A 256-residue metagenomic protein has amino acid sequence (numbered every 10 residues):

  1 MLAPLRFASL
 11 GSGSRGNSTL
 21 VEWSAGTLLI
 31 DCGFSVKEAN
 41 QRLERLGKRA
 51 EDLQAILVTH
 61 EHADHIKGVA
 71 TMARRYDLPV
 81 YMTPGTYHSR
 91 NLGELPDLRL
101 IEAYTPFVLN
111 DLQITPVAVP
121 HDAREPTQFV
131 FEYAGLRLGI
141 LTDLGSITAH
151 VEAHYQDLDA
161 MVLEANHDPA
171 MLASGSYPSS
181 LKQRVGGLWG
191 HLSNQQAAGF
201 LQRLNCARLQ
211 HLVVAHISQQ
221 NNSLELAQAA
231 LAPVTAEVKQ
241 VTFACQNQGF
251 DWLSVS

Functional and structural regions predicted by a protein language model:
M1-L46, T127-T142, A160: Conserved beta-strand hairpin/beta-sheet module of binuclear metal-dependent hydrolase folds, prominently
A8-S18, H60-V69, Y87-S89, P116: Structured catalytic core of nucleotide-sugar glycosyltransferases
G11-S12, C32-F34, E61, V119-D122 (+3 more regions): Active-site metal-binding loops of divalent metal-dependent hydrolases
I30-G33, L53-E61, Y81-P84, G139-T142 (+3 more regions): Active-site neighborhood of phospho(di)ester-bond hydrolases with catalytic His/Asp-centered motifs
S35-M82: Active-site metal-binding motif and surrounding structural segment of the metallo-beta-lactamase
H62-I66, Y87-S89, A123-R124, S146-A149 (+2 more regions): Active-site environment of divalent metal-dependent phosphoester hydrolases
M82-L136: Metallo-beta-lactamase
A149-C245: Cap/insert and terminal regions of metallo-dependent hydrolase folds
